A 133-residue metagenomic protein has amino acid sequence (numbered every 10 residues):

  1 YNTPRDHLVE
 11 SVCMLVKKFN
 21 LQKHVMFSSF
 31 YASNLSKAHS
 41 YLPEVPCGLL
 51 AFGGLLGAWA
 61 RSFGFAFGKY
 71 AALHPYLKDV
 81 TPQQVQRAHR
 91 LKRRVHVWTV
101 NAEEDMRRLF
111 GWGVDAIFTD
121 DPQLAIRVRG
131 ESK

Functional and structural regions predicted by a protein language model:
Y1-K133: Short loop-to-alpha-helix "cap/lid" segments that border enzyme active sites across diverse enzyme classes
